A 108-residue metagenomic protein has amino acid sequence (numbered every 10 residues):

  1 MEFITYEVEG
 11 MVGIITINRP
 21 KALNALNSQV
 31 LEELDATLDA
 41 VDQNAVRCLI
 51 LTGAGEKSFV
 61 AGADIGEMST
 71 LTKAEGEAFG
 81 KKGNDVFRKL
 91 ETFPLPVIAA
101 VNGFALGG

Functional and structural regions predicted by a protein language model:
M1-T52, R88: Conserved CoA-thioester-binding segment of acyl-CoA-metabolizing enzymes
F3, K21, A25, E32 (+4 more regions): Residues at secondary-structure transition points
N18, A63, N102: Histidine-centered beta-alpha loop that forms part of the nucleotide-sugar donor binding/catalytic region in diverse
L26, I65, V101: Hydrophobic pocket-lining residues within nucleotide cofactor-binding pockets
N44-A45, L71, F93: Structured helix-beta-strand junction loops
G53-K89, A105: Glycine- (often His-adjacent) and acidic-residue-rich active-site loop that binds/positions the CoA thioester
K89-G108: Glycine-rich beta-to-alpha active-site loop
